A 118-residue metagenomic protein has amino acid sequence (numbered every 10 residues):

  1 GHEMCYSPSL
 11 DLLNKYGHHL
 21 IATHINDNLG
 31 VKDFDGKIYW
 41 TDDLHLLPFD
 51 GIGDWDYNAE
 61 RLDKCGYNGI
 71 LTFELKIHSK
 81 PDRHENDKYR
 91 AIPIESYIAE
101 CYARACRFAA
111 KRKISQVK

Functional and structural regions predicted by a protein language model:
G1-K118: Histidine-acidic metal/acid-base catalytic patches
